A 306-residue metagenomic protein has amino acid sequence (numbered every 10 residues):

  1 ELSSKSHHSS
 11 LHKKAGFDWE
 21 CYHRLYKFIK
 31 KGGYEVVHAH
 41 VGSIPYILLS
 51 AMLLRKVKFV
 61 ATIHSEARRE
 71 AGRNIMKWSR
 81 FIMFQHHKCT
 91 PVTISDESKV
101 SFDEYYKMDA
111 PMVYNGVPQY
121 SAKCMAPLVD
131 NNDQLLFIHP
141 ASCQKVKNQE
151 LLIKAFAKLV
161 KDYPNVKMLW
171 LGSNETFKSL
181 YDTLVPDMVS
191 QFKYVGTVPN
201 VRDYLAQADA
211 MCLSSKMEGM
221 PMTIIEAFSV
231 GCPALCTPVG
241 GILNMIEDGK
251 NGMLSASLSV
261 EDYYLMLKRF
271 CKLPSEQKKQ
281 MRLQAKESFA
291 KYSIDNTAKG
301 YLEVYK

Functional and structural regions predicted by a protein language model:
E1-W19, S98-D103, N174-F177: N-terminal strand-loop element at the rim of the active site of nucleotide-sugar-dependent glycosyltransferases
A39-Y46, I63: Short His-centered aromatic/hydrophobic patch
V129-K147, I153-F156, L169: Conserved donor-binding/catalytic core segment of Leloir-type glycosyltransferases
P140, K167-L180, Y194: Glycosyltransferase donor-sugar binding loop
T197, K216: Aromatic "clamp/platform" in nucleotide-sugar-dependent glycosyltransferases that forms part of the donor/acceptor
P233-C236, I246: Short hydrophobic beta-strand element within catalytic cores of glycosyltransferases and related nucleotide-activated
D248-G249, M253-V260, R269-S275: Conserved acidic donor-binding segment of nucleotide-sugar-dependent glycosyltransferases
D262, E276-K291, G300-E303: A short, well-ordered alpha-helix in the C-terminal region of glycosyltransferases
